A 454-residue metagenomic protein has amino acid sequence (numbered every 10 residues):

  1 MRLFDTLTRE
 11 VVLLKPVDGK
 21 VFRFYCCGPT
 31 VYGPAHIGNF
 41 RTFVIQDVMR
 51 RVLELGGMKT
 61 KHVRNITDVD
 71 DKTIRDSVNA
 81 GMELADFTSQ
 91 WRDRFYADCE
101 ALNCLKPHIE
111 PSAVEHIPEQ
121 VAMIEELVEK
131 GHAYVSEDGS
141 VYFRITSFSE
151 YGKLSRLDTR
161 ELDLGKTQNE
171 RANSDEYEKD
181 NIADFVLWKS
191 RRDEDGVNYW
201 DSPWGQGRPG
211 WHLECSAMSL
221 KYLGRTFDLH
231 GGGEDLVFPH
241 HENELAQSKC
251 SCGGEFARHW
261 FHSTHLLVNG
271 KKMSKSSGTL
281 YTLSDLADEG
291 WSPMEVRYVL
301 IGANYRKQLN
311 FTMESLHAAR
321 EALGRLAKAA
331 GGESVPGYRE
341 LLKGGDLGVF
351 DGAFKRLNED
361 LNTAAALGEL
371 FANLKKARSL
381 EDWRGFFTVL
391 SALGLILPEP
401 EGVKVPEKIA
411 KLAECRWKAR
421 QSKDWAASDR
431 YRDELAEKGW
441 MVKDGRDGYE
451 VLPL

Functional and structural regions predicted by a protein language model:
M1-Y32, D47, A97, P118-G332: Alpha-helical recognition segments enriched in aromatics with Gly/Pro capping that present substrate-recognition
T8-L13, V17-L105, D447, V451: N-terminal, positively charged nucleic-acid-binding surface of large information/translation enzymes
K59-K61, G131-E137, A377, M441-K443: Short, well-structured beta-strand/strand-turn elements
H62, P107-P111, H230-G232: Short catalytic-loop micro-motif centered on adjacent basic/acidic residues
I66-D71, W91-F95, L105-Q120, D138-S147: Short, glycine/charge-rich beta-strand/loop segments that flank catalytic centers and engage negatively charged groups
K106, S136-D138, D444-G448: Short Gly/Ser/Thr- and Asp/Glu-enriched loop/turn motifs at secondary-structure junctions
K272-K275, T279-L454: Structural preference for alpha-helix termini/caps and helix-kink/transition segments
